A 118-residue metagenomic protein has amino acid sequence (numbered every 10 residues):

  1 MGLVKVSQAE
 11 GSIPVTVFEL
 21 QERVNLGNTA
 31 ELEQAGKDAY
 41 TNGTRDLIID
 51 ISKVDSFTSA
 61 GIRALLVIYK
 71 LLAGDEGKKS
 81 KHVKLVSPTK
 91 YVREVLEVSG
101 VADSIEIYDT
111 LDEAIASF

Functional and structural regions predicted by a protein language model:
G2-Q34, I51: STAS-typified acidic loop motif
L26-S104: Amphipathic alpha-helical interaction surfaces in cytosolic regulatory modules
E106-T110: Short acidic-hydrophobic, aromatic-tinged amphipathic segments that line or gate anion-handling sites
